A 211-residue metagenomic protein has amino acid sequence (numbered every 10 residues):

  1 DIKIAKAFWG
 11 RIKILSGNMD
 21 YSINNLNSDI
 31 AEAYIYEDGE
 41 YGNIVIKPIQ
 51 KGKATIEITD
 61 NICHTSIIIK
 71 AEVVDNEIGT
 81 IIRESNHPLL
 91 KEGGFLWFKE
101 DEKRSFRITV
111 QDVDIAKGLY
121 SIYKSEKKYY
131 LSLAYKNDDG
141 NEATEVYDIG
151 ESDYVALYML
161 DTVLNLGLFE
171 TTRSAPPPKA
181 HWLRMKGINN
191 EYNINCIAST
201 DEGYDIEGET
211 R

Functional and structural regions predicted by a protein language model:
D1-R211: Extracytoplasmic soluble-region selector
